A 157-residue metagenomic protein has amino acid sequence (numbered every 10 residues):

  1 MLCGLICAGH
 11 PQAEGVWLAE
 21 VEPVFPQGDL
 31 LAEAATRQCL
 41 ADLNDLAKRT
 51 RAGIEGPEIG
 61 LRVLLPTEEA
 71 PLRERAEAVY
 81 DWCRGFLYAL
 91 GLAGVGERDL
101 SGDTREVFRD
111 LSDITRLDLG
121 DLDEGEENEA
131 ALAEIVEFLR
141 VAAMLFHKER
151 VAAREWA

Functional and structural regions predicted by a protein language model:
M1-C83, L87-A157: Domain-length accessory/inserted modules outside core catalytic folds
